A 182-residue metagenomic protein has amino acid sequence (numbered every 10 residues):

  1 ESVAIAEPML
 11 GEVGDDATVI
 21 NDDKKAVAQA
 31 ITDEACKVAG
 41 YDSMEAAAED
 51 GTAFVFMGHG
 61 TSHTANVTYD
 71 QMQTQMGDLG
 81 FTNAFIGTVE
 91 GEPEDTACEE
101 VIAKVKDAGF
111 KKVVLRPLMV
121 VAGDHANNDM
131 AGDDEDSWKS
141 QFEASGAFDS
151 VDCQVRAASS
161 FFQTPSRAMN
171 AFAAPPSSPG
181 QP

Functional and structural regions predicted by a protein language model:
E1-P175, G180-P182: Extended amphipathic ligand-handling, pore-lining, and cofactor/metal-binding catalytic surfaces
